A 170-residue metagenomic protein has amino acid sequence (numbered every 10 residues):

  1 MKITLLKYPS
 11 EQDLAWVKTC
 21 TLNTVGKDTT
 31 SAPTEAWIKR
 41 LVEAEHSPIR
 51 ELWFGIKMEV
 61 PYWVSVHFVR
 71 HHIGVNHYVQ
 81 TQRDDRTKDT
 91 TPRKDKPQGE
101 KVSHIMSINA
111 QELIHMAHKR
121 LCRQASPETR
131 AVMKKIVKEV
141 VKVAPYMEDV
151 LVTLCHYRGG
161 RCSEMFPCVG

Functional and structural regions predicted by a protein language model:
M1-G170: Family-specific signature for flavin-dependent thymidylate synthase
